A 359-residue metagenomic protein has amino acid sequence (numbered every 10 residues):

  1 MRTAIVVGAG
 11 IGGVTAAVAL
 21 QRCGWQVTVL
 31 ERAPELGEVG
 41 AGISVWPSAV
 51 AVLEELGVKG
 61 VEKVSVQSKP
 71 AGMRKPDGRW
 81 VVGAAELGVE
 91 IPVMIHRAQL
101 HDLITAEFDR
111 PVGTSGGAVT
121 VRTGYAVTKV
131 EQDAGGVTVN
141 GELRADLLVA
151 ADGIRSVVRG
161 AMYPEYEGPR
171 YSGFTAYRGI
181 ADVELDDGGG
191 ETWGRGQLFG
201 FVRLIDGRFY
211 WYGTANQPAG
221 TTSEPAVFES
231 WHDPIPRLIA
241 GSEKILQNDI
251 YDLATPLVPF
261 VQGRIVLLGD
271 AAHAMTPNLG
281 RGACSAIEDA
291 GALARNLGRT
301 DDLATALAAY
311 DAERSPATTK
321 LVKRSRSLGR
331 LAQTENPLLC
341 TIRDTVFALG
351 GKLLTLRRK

Functional and structural regions predicted by a protein language model:
M1-G12: Beta1/beta-strand and adjacent pyrophosphate-binding region of the FAD-binding site in flavoprotein oxidoreductases
M1-R2, R79-A85, R237-A240, L257 (+2 more regions): C-terminal helical "tail/cap" subdomain of flavin- and related membrane-associated enzymes
R2-A4, Q21, W46-Y163, E167-I180 (+1 more regions): Conserved N-terminal helical subregion
G12, E35, R155: Conserved Rossmann-like nucleotide-cofactor binding loop
Q21-A41: Glycine-rich FAD pyrophosphate-binding loop
V27-L30, L148, I265-L268: Residue-level marker for buried hydrophobic side chains located in beta-strands that build the well-ordered beta-sheet
F174-V202: Flavin-dependent oxidoreductases
V183, R195-Q197, I205, A215-L279 (+1 more regions): FAD/FMN-dependent oxidoreductases across multiple families
